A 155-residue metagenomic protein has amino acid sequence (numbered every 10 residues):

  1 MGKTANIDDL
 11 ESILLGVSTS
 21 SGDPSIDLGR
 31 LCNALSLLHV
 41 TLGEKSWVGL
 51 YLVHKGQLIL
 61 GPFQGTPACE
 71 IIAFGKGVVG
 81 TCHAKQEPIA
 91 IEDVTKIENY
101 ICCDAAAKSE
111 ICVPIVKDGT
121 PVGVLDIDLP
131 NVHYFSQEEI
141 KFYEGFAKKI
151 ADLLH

Functional and structural regions predicted by a protein language model:
M1-F63, P67, L154: Intrinsically disordered, low-complexity terminal regulatory regions
S18, L129-H155: Juxtadomain coupling helices with adjacent low-complexity linkers
I26-R30, A34, F74, E138 (+2 more regions): Short amphipathic alpha-helical segments
K45, L52-C103: Regulatory sensory and allosteric helical modules in signal-transduction proteins and certain transcription factors
W47, C112, V124: Short hydrophobic/aromatic beta-strand element in the GNAT-like acyltransferase core that lines or flanks the acyl-donor
S109-V116: A short, aliphatic-rich beta-strand micro-motif
V116-L129: Sensory-domain boundary capping and coupling elements
